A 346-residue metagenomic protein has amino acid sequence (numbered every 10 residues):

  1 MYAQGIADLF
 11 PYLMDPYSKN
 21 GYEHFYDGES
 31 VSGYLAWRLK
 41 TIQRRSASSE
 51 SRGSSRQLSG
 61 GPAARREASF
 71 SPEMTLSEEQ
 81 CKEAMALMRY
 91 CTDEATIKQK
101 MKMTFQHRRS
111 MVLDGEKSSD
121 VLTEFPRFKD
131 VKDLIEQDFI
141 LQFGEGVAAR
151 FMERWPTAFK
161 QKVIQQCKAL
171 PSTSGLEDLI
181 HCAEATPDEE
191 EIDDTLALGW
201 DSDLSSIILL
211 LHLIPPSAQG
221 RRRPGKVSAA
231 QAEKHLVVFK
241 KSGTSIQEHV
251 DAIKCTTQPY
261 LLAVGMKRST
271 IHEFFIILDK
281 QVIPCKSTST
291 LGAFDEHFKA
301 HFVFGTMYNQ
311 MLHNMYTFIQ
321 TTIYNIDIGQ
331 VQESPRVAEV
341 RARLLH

Functional and structural regions predicted by a protein language model:
M1-Y12: DNA-recognition alpha helix
F10-D15, F105: Short regulatory "switch" loops immediately downstream of catalytic or recognition motifs within protein catalytic
M14-F25: Short, surface-exposed loop/turn segments at secondary-structure junctions
E23, D27-H346: Intrinsically disordered, low-complexity regulatory regions of nuclear DNA-binding proteins
